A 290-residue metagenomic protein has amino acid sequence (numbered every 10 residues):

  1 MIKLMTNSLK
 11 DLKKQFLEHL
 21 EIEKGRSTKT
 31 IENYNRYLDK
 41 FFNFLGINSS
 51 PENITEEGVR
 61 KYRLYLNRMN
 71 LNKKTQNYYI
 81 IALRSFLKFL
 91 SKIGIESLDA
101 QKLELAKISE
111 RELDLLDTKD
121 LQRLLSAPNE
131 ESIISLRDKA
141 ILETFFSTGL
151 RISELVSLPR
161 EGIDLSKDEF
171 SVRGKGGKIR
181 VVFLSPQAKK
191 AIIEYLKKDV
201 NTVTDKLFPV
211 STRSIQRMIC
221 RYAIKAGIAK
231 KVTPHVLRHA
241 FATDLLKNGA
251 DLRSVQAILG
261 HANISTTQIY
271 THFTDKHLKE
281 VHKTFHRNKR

Functional and structural regions predicted by a protein language model:
M1-R290: Conserved catalytic core of the tyrosine transesterase superfamily
